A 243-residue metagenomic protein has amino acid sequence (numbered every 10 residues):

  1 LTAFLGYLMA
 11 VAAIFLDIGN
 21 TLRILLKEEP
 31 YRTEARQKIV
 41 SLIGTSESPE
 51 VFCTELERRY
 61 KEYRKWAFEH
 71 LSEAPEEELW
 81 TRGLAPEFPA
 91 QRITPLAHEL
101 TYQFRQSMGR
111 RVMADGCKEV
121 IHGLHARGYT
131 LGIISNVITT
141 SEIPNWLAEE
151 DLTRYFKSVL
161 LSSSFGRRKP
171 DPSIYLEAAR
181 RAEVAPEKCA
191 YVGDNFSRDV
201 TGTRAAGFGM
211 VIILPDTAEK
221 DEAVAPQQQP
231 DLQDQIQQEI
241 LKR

Functional and structural regions predicted by a protein language model:
L1-L16, I24-L26, E47-E50, K118 (+3 more regions): Asp-based, Mg2+/Mn2+-dependent phosphohydrolase catalytic module
A10-E119, A126-R127, T140: N-terminal helical cap/lid subdomain that shapes the substrate entry/recognition surface in HAD-like hydrolases
